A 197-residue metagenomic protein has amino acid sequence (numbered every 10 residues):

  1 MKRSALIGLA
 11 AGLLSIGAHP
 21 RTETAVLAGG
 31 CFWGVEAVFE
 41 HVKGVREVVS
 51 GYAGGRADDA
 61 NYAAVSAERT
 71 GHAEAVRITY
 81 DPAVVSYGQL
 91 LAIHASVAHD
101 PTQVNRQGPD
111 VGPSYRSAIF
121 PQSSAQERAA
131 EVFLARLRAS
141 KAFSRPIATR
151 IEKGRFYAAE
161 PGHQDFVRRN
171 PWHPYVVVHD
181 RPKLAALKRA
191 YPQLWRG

Functional and structural regions predicted by a protein language model:
M1-L9: N-terminal export leaders
L14-G197: Flexible coil/turn and secondary-structure edge motifs
